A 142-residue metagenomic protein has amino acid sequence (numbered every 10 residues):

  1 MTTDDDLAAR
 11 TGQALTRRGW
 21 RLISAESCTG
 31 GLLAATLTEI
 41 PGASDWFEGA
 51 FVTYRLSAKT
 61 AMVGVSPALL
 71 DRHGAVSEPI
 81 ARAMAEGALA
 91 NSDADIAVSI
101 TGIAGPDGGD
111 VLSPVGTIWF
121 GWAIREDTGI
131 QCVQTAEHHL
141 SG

Functional and structural regions predicted by a protein language model:
M1-G142: Short alpha-helical segments enriched in small residues
